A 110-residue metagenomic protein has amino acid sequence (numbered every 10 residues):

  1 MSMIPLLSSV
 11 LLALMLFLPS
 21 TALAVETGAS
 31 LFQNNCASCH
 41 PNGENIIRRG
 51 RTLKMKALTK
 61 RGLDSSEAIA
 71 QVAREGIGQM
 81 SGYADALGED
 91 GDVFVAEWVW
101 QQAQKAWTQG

Functional and structural regions predicted by a protein language model:
M1-V25, K105-A106, G110: N-terminal export/targeting leaders of redox proteins
S20, A24, I69-V72, D92: Generic hydrophobic secondary-structure packing signal
E26, L63, A86-D90: Soluble non-cytosolic domains of exported or imported proteins
E26-N34: Local sequence-structure signature of Cys/Sec-based thiol-disulfide redox active-site neighborhoods
A29, P41-Q71: Gly/Gly-Pro-rich "capping" loops immediately C-terminal to redox-active cysteine motifs in periplasmic/lumenal
Q33-N42, V95: The canonical Cys-X-X-Cys-His
I47-K56, V72-G110: Axial heme c-ligation environment in periplasmic c-type cytochrome domains
